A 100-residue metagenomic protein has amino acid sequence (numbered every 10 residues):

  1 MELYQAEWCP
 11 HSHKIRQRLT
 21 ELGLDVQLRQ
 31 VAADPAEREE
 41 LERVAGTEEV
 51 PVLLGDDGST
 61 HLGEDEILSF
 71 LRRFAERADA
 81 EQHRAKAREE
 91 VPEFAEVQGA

Functional and structural regions predicted by a protein language model:
M1-E7, H11-A100: GST-like domain detector, emphasizing the conserved glutathione-binding G-site in the N-terminal thioredoxin-like
